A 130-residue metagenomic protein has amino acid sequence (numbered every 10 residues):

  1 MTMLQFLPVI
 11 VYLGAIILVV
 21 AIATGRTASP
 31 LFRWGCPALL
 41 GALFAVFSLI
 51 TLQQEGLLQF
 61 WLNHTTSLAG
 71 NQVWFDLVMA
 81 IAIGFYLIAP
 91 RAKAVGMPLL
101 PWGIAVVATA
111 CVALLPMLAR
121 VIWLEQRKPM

Functional and structural regions predicted by a protein language model:
T2-G14, G70-L77: Structural signature of hydrophobic alpha-helical transmembrane segments
P8-S29: N-terminal signal-anchor/start-transfer transmembrane helix
A23-P37, P90-M97: Membrane-interface helix-boundary motifs at transmembrane edges
A38-S48, V106-T109: Small-residue-rich segments of transmembrane alpha-helices in multi-pass membrane proteins, especially helix faces
F44-Q54, L115-R120: C-terminal TM-helix exit segments that contain a strictly Trp-centered aromatic cap at the helix terminus
L52-R91: Alpha-helical transmembrane-segment detector that highlights a single hydrophobic TM helix and its immediate
P101-W123: Hydrophobic, aromatic-rich membrane-embedded alpha-helical segments
Q126-M130: Short, charged juxtamembrane terminal tails flanking transmembrane helices
